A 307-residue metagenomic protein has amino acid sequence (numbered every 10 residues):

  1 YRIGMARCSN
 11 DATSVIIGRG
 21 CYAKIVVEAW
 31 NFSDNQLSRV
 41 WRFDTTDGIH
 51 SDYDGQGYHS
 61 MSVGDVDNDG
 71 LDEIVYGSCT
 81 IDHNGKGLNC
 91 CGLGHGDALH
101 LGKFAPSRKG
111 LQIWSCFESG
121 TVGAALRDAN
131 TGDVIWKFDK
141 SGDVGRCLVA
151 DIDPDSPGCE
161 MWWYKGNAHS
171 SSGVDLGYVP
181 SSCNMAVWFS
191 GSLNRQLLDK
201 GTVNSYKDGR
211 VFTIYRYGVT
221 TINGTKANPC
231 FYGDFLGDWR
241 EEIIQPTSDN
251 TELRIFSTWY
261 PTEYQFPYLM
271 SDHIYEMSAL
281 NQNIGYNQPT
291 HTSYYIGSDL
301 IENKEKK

Functional and structural regions predicted by a protein language model:
Y1-K307: Beta-propeller-forming repeat regions
